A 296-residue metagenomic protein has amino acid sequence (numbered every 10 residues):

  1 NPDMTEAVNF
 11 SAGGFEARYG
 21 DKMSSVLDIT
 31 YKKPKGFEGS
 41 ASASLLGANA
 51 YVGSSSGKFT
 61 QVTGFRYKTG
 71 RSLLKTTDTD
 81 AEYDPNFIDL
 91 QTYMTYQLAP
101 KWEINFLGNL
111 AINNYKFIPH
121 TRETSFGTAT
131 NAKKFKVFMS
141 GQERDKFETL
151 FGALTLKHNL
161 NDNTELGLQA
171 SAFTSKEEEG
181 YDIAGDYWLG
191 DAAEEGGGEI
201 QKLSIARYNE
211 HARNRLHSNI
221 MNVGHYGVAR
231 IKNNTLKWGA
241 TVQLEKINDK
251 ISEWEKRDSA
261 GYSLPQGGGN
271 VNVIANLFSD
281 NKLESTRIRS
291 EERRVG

Functional and structural regions predicted by a protein language model:
N1-E38: A beta-strand signature from Gram-negative outer-membrane beta-barrel systems, especially the internal plug domain
S11-G13, T30, S44-L46, R66-K68 (+3 more regions): Outer-membrane beta-barrel pore domains and translocons
D21-M23, G53, K75-T76, F117-T121 (+2 more regions): Short aromatic-enriched loop/helix-cap "lid" or pocket-rim segments at secondary-structure transitions that line
P34-E38, L46-G47, R71-T95, F135-A153 (+2 more regions): Outer-membrane beta-barrel proteins
P34-G36, A48, G70-T77, N113-Y115 (+2 more regions): Sequence/structural signature of outer-membrane beta-barrel proteins
S40, S44-Y67, D80-I118, E143-L168: Transmembrane beta-barrel wall of Gram-negative outer-membrane proteins
Q97-I112, Q142-R294: Face-selective signature of the C-terminal outer-membrane beta-barrel domain
